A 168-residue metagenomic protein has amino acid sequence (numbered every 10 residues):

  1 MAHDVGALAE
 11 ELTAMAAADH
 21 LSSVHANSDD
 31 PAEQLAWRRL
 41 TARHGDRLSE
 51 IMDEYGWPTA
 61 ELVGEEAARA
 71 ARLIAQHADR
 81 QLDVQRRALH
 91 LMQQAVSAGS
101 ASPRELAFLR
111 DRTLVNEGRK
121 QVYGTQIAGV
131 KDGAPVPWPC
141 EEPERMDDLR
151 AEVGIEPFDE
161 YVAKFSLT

Functional and structural regions predicted by a protein language model:
M1-G118: N-terminal helix-rich structural modules
G56, V122, Q126, P137-P139 (+2 more regions): Residue-level preference for alpha-helix termini and adjacent loops
V63, G129, K164-L167: A generic structural signal for solvent-exposed, polar alpha-helical segments
M92-E152: An amphipathic alpha-helical core segment
P143-T168: Acidic, proline/glycine-rich low-complexity IDRs
